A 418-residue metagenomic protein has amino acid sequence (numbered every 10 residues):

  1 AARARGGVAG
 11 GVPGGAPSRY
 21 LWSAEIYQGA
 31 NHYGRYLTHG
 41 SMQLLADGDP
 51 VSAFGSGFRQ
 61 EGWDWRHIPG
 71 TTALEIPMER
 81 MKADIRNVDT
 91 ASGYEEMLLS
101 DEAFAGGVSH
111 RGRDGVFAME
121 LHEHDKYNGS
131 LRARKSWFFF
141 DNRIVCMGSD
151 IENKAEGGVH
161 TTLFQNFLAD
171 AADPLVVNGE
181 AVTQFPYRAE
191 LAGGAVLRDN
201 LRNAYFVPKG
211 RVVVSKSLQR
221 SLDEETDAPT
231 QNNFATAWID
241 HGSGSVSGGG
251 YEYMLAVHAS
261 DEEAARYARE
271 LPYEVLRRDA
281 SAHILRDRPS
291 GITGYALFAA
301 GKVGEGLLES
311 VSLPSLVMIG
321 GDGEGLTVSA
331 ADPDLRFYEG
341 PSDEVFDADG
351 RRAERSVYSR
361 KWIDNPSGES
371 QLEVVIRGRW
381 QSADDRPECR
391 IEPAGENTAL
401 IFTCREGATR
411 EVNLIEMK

Functional and structural regions predicted by a protein language model:
A1-T327, A331-D384, A394-N397, R405-E411 (+1 more regions): Extended polysaccharide-engagement surfaces of secreted carbohydrate-active enzymes
C389-R390: Extracellular/luminal ectodomains and secreted, surface-exposed scaffolds of diverse proteins
